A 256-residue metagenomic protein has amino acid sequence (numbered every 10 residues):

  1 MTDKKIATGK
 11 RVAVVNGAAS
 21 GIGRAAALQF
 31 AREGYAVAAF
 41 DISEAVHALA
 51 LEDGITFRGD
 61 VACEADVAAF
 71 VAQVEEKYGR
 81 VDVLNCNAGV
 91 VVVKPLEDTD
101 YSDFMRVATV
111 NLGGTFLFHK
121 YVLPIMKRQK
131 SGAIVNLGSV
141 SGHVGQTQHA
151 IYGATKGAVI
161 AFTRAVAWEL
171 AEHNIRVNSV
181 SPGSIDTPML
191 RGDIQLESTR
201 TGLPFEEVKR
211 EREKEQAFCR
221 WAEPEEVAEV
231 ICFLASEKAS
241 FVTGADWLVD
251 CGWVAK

Functional and structural regions predicted by a protein language model:
A19-S20: Conserved glycine-rich cofactor-binding loop
P95-L96, D103-A108, R212: Substrate-binding pocket helix/loop in short-chain dehydrogenase/reductase
E97, G142-I151, E172-H173, C219 (+1 more regions): Active-site loop immediately N-terminal to the catalytic Tyr-X3-Lys motif of short-chain dehydrogenase/reductase
F116, F218-V249, V254: C-terminal substrate-recognition "lid" of short-chain dehydrogenase/reductases
H119, T155, T163: Active-site helix of classical SDR
P124, W168-E172, S240: Alpha-helical segment proximal to the catalytic Tyr-Lys
S139: Residue(s) in the substrate-gating loop at a strand-loop-helix junction that position the organic substrate next
